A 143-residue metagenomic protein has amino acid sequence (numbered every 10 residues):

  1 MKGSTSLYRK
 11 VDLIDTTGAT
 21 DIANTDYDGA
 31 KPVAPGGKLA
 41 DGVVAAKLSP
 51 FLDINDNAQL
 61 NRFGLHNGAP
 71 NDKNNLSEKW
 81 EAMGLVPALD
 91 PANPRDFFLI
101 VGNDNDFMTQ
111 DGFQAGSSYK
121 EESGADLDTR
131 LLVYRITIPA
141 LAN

Functional and structural regions predicted by a protein language model:
M1-N143: Sequence/structural signature of beta-propeller domains
